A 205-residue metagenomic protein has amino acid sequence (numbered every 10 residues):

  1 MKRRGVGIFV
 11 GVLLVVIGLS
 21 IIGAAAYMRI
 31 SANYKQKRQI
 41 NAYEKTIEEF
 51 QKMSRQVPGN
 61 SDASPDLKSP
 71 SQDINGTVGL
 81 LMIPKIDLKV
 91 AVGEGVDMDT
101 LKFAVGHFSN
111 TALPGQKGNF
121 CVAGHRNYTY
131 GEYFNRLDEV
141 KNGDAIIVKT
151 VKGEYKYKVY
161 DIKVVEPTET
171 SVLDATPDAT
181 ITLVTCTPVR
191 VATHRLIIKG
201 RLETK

Functional and structural regions predicted by a protein language model:
K2-K205: Solvent-exposed, non-transmembrane regions of membrane-associated and secreted proteins
